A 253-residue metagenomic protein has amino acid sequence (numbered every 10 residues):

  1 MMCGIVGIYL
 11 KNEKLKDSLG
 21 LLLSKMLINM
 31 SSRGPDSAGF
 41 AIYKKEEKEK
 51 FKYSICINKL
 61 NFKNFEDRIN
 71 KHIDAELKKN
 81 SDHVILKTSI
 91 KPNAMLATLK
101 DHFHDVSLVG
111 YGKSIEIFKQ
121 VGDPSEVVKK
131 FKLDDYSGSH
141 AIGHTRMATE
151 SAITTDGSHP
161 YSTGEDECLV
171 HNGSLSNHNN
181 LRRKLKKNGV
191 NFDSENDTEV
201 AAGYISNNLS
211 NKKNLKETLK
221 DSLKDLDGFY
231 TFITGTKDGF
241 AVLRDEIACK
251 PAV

Functional and structural regions predicted by a protein language model:
M1-V253: Conserved short alpha-helical segments that host acidic/polar catalytic motifs at enzyme active sites
